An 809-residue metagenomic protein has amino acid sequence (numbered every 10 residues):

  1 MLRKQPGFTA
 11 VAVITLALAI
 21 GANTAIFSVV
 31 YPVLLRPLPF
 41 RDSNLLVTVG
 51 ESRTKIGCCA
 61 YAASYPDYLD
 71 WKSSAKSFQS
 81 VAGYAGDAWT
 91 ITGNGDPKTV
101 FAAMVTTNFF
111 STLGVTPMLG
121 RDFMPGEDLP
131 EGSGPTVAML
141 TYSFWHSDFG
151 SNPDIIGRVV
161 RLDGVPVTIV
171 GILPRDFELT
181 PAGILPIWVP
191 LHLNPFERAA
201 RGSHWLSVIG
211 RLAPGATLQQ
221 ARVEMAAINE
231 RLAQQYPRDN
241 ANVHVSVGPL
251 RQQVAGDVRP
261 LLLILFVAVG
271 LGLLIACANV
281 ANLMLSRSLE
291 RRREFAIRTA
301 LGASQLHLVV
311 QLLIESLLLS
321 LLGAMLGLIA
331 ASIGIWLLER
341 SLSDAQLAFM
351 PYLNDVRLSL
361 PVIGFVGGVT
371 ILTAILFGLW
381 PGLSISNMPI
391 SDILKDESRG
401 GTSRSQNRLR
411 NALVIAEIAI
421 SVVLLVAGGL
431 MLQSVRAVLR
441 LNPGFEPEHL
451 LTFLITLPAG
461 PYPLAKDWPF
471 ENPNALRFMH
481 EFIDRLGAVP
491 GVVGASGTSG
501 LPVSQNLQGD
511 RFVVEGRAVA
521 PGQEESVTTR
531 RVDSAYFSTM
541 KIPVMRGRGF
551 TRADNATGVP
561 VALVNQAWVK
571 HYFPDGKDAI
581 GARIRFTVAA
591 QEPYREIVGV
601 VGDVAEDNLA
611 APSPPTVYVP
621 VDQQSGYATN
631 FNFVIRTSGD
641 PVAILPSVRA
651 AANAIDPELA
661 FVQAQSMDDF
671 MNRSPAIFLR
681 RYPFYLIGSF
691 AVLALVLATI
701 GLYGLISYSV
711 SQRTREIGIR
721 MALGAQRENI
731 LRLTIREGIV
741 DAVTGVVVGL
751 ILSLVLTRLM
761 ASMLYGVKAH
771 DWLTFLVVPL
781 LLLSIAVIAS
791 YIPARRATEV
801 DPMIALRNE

Functional and structural regions predicted by a protein language model:
M1-T9, L250-A255, L283-V310, I314 (+4 more regions): Alpha-helical transmembrane segments of integral membrane proteins
M1-V11, F40-R41, D96-T99, P130-E131 (+13 more regions): Membrane-helix entry/capping segments
Q5-V33, I275-C277, S320-M325, R410-S434 (+3 more regions): Short, strongly hydrophobic transmembrane alpha-helices
L18-V47, G334-A345, I420-H449, S707 (+3 more regions): Alpha-helical transmembrane segments
I26-E51, A75-S77, T116, P181-I184 (+8 more regions): Membrane-proximal juxtamembrane linkers immediately C-terminal to transmembrane helices
S28-V29, A281, L317-I393, Q433 (+1 more regions): Small-residue-rich transmembrane alpha-helices
A88-W89, F101-E127, P135-L263, W336-S341 (+5 more regions): Mid-to-C-terminal secondary-structure elements that act as membrane-proximal/extracytoplasmic interface segments
A276-S320, I700-A742, V746, L759 (+2 more regions): Interfacial "coupling" helices/loops that link adjacent transmembrane helices in transporter permeases
